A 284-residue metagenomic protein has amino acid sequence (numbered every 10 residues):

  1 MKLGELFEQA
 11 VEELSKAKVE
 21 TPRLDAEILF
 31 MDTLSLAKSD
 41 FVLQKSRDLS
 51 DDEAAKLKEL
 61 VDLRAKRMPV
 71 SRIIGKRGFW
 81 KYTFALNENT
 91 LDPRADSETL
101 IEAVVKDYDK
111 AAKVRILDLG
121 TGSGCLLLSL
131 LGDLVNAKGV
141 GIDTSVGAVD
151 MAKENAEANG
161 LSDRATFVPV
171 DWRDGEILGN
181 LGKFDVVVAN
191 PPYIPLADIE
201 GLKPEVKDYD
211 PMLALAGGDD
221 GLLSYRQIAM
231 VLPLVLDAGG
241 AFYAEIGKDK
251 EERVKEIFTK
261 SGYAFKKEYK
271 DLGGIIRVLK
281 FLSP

Functional and structural regions predicted by a protein language model:
M1-V42, S46-L49: Non-catalytic accessory regions of SAM-dependent methyltransferases
F7, A26-E27, L57, R67-V70 (+7 more regions): A general structural signal for well-ordered alpha-helical segments in protein cores
L29, R67, S97, L126 (+5 more regions): Residue-level signal for inorganic ion chemistry
D32-K106: Conserved AdoMet
A95-G201: Conserved SAM/SAH cofactor-binding pocket of Class I
L161, D210, L236-D237: Helix-to-beta-strand junctions that scaffold the AdoMet/dcAdoMet cofactor pocket in Class I SAM-dependent enzymes
Y193-S224: Mobile active-site "lid"/loop adjacent to the S-adenosyl-L-methionine
D219-F281: Conserved Class I SAM-dependent methyltransferase catalytic core
